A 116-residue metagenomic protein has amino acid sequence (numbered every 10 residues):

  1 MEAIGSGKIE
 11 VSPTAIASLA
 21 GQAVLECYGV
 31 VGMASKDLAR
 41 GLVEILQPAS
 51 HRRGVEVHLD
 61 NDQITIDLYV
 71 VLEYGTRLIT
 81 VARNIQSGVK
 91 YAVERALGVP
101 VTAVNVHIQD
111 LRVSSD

Functional and structural regions predicted by a protein language model:
M1-L78, R83, R95-D116: Contiguous, often N-terminal, cationic amphipathic patches that form binding interfaces
K90: Glycine-rich active-site/cofactor-binding loop and its immediate structural neighborhood
